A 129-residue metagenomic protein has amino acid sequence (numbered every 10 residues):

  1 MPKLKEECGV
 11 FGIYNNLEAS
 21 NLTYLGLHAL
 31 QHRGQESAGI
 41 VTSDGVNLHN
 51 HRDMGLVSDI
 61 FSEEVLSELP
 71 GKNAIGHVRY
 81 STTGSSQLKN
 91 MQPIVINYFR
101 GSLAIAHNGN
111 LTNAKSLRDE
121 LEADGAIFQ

Functional and structural regions predicted by a protein language model:
M1-K115, E120: N-terminal glutamine amidotransferase
L121-Q129: Conserved glycine-bearing catalytic or ligand-binding loops at nucleotide- and phosphate-handling centers of large
